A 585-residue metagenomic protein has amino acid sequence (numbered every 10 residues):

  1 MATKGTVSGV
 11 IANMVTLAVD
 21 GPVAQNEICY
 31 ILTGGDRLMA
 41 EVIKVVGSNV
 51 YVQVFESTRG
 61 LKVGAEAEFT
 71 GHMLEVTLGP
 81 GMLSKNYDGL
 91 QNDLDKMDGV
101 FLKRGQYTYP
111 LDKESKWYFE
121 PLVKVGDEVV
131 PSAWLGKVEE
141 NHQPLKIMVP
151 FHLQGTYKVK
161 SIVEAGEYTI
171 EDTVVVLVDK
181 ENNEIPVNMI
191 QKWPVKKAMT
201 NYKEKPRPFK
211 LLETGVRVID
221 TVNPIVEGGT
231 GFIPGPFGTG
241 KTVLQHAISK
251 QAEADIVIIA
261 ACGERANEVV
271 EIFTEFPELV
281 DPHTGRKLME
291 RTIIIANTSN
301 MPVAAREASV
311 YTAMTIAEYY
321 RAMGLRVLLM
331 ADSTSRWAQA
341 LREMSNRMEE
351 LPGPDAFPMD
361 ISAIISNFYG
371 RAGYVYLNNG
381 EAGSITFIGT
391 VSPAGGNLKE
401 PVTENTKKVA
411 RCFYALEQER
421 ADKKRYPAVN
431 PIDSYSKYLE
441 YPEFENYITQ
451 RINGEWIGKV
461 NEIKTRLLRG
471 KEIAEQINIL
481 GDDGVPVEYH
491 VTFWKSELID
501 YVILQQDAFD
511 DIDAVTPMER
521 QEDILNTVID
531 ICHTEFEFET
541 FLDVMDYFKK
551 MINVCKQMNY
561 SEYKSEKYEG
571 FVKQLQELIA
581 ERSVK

Functional and structural regions predicted by a protein language model:
M1-K103: N-terminal accessory targeting/assembly segments
D20, G34, H72-M73, Q91 (+4 more regions): Short, surface-exposed secondary-structure boundary micro-motifs
E27, M39-E41, V54, F69-M73 (+6 more regions): Short beta-alpha junctions and helix-cap segments that line functional grooves
I43-N49, P80-Q91, H142-G166, E184-M199: Short, compositionally biased
V54, R59, F119-E128, V159-E167: Short histidine-centered loop motifs in beta-beta connectors
M97-E140, L145-H152, T169-G229, L244-A247 (+2 more regions): P-loop NTPase nucleotide-binding/switch module
T221-V222, G228-I552, K564: P-loop NTPase catalytic core
E539-K585: C-terminal amphipathic alpha-helical interaction region
